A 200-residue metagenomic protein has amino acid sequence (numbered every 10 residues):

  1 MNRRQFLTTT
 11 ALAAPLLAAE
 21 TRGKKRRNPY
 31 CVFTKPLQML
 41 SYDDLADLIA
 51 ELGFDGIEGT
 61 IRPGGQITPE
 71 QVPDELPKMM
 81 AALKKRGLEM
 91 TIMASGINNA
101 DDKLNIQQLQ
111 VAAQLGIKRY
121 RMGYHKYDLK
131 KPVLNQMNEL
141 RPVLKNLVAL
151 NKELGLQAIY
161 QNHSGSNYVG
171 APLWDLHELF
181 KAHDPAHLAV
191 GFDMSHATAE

Functional and structural regions predicted by a protein language model:
M1-Q5, A14-G23: N-terminal twin-arginine translocation
T10-L16, E20, D43-A46, P63 (+3 more regions): Active-site acidic/histidine proton-transfer and metal-coordination neighborhood in alpha/beta enzyme cores
A18-L48: C-terminal segment of N-terminal export signals and the immediately downstream linker at the start of the mature
V32, I49, I57, L83 (+3 more regions): Conserved, mostly hydrophobic/aromatic
T60-K78: Glycine-rich, proline-tolerant flexible connector loops at the mouths of alpha/beta enzymes
E75-K85, V143-L150: Catalytic-core regions built around general acid/base machinery
